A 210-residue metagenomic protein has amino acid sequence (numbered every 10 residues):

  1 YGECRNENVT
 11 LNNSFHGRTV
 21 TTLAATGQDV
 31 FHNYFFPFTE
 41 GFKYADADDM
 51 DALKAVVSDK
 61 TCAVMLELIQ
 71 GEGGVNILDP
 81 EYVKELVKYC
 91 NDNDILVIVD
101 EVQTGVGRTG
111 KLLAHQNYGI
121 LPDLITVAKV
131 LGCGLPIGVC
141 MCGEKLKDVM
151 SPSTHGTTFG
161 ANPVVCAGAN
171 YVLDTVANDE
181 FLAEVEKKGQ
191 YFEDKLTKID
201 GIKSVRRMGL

Functional and structural regions predicted by a protein language model:
Y1-L210: Conserved N-terminal phosphate-binding loop of PLP-dependent enzymes in the Aspartate aminotransferase
